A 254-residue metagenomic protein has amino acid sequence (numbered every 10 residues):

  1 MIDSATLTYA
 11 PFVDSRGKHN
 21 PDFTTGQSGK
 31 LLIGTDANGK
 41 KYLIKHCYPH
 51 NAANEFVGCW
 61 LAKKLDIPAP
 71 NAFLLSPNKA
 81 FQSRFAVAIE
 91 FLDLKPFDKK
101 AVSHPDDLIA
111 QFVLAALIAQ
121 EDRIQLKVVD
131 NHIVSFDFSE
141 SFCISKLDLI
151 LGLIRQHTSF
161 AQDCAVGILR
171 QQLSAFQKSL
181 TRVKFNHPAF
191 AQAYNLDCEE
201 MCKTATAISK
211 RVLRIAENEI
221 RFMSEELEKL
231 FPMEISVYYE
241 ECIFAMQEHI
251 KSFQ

Functional and structural regions predicted by a protein language model:
I2, K63, V87-L92, I124 (+3 more regions): Generic low-polarity alpha-helical segments
D3-P96, Q111-E121: Conserved ATP-binding subdomain of kinase catalytic cores across diverse folds
I44, A72, K99, K146 (+1 more regions): Short acidic, gly/pro-rich beta-turn/loop elements at beta-sheet edges and active-site/ligand-binding grooves
H46-H50, A101-P105, F160-A161, F231: Conserved aromatic-histidine-acidic binding/catalytic patches
K63-L65, P105-L108, L153-H157: Short, low-complexity, polar/charged sequence segments that are solvent-exposed and flexible
K79-F81, R123-L126, L169-F176: Low-complexity, flexible helical/coil segments
K95-L149: Conserved kinase catalytic-core segment
H132-Q254: C-terminal catalytic region of ATP-dependent kinase domains
